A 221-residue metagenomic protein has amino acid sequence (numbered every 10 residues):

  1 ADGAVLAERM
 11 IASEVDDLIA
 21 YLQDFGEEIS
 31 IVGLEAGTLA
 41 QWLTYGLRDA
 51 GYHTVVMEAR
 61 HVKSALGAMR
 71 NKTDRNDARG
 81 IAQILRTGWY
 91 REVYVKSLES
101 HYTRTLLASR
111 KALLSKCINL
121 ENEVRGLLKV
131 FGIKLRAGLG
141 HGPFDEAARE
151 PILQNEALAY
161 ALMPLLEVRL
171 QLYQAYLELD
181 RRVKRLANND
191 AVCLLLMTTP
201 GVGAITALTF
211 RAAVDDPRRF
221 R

Functional and structural regions predicted by a protein language model:
A1, P217-R221: Short, intrinsically disordered, charge-balanced linker/junction segments flanking boundaries in proteins
A1-V55, S64: Glycine/alanine-rich phosphate-binding loops at beta-alpha junctions
V5, R48-T54, R70-R75, L128 (+1 more regions): A short alpha->loop->secondary-structure connector
V55-A108, A147-P151: Short alpha-helix plus adjacent loop in nuclease-associated cores
L107-L195: Glycine-rich, often acidic, oxyanion-interacting loops/wings at catalytic, nucleic-acid, or phospho-protein interfaces
T199: Histidine-centered phosphotransfer motif of kinases
L208-R218: Catalytic palm subdomain of template-directed nucleic-acid polymerases, centered on the conserved carboxylate motif
